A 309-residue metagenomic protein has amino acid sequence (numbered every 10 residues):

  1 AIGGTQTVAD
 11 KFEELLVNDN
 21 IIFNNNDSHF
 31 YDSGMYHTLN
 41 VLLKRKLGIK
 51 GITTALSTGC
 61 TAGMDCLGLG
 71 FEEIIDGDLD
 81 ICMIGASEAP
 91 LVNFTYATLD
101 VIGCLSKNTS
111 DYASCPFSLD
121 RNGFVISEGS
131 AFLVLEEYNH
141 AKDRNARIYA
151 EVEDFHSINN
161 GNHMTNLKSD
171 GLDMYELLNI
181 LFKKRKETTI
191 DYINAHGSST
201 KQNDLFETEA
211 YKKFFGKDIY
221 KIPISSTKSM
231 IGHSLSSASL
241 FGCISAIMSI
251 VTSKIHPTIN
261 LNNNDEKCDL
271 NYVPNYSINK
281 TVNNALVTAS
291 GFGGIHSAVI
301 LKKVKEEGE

Functional and structural regions predicted by a protein language model:
G4-T54, Y96, V101-G103, N203-K217: Active-site-proximal gating segment of KS-fold condensing enzymes and close homologs
D19-H29, K46-L56, D111-L119, N159 (+2 more regions): Glycine/charged-rich beta-loop-alpha catalytic/anionic-binding loops adjacent to active sites
D27-H37, T54-A62, S226-S236, L261-N263 (+1 more regions): Active-site nucleophile and cofactor-binding loops and adjacent substrate-binding regions of central metabolic enzymes
Y36-L39, K44-L47, T53-S87, V125-A146 (+2 more regions): Active-site-proximal alpha-helical scaffold in enzymes
C66, L177-R185, A210, F214 (+1 more regions): Stable alpha-helical structural segments in soluble proteins, enriched in small hydrophobic residues
L79-I102, S106-N122, F155-S169, G197-D204 (+1 more regions): Acyl-CoA/ACP chain-elongation machinery
S110-Y192, E306-E309: Condensing-enzyme catalytic core mediating Claisen C-C bond formation in acyl metabolism
E187-T188, Y220, D269-E309: Flexible, low-complexity linker/loop segments at domain and module junctions
